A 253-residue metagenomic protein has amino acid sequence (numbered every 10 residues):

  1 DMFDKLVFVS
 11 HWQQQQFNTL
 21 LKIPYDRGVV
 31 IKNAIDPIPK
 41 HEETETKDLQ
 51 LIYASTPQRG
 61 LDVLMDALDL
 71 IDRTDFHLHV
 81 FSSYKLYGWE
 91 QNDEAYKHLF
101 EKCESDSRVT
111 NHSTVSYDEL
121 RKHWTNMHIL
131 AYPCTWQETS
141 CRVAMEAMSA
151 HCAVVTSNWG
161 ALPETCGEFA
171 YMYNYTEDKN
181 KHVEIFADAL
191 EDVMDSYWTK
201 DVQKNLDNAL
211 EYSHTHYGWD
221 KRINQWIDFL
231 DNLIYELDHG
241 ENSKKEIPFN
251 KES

Functional and structural regions predicted by a protein language model:
M2-T19, I23-K40: Donor nucleotide-sugar binding/catalytic pocket of nucleotide-sugar-dependent glycosyltransferases
V7, E43-G60, M65-L68, L78-H79: Conserved donor-binding/catalytic core segment of Leloir-type glycosyltransferases
H77-Y96, S113: Glycosyltransferase donor-sugar binding loop
D93-V115: Nucleotide-activated donor-binding/catalytic signature segment of Leloir-type glycosyltransferases, i.e., the conserved
T125-T139, C152: Acidic donor-binding loop of glycosyltransferase active sites
A153-T156, P163: Short hydrophobic beta-strand element within catalytic cores of glycosyltransferases and related nucleotide-activated
P163-M194: Change "using UDP/GDP/dTDP sugars" to "using nucleotide sugars
E177, T199-Y235: A charged, aromatic-enriched C-terminal amphipathic alpha-helix characteristic of glycosyltransferases across folds
